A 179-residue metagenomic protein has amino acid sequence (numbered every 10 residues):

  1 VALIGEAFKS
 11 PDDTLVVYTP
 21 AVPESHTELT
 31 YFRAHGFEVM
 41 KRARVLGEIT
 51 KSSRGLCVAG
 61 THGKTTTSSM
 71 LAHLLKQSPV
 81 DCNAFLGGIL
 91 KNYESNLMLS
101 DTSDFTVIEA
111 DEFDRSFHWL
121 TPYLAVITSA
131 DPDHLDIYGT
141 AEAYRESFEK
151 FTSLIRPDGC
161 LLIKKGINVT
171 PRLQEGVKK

Functional and structural regions predicted by a protein language model:
E6-D12, P20-K178: Phosphate-binding loop of NTP-binding sites
